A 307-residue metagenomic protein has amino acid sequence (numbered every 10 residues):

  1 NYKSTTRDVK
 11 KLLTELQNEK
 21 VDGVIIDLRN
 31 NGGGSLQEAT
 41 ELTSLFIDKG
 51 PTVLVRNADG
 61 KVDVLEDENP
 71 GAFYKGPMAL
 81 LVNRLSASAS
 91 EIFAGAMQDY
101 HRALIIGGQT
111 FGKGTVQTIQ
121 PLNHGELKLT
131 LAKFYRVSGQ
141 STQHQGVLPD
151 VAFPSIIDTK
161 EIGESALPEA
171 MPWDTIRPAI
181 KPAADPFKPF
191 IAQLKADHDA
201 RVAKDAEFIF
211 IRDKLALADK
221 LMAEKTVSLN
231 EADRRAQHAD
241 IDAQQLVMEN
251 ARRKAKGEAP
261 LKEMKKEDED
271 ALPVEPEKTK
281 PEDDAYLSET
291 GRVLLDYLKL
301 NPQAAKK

Functional and structural regions predicted by a protein language model:
N1-N123, K133, T279, D283: Cleft-lining beta-strand/loop regions that shape enzyme active-site pockets
V9, V21-V24, V53-V55, V62-V64 (+11 more regions): Extended aliphatic helical segments
K11, Q37, D63-E66, S88-A89 (+11 more regions): Sparse, context-dependent recognition of short Cys/His-centered cofactor- or disulfide-binding micro-motifs
Q17, Q37, Q98, Q109 (+6 more regions): Residue-identity detector for glutamine
R84-A87, G95, R102-W173, P178: Acidic, polar loop-rich interaction surfaces within structured domains
T142-K307: Conserved functional hotspot residues or short segments at active or partner-binding sites across diverse domains
